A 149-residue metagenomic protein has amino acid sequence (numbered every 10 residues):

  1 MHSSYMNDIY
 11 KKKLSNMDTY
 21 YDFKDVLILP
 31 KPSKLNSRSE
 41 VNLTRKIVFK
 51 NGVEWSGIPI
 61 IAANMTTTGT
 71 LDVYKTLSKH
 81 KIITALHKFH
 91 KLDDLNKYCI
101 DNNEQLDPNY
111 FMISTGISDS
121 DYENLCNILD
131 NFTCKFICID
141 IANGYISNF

Functional and structural regions predicted by a protein language model:
H2-F149: Active-site entrance/lid segments in N-terminal catalytic domains of soluble metabolic enzymes
